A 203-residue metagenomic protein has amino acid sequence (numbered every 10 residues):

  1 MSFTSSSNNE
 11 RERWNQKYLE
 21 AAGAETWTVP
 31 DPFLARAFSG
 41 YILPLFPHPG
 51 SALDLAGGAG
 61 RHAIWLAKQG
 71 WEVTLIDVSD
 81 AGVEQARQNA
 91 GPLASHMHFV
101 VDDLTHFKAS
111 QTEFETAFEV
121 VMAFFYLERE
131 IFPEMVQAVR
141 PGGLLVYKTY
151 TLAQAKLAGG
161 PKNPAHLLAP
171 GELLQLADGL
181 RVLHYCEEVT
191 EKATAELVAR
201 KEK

Functional and structural regions predicted by a protein language model:
M1-P47: Conserved class I S-adenosyl-L-methionine
H48-G58: Conserved class I S-adenosyl-L-methionine
S79-A81: Conserved SAM/SAH-binding beta-strand->alpha-helix loop
A86-R87: Conserved SAM-binding loop
L93-H106: Conserved SAM-binding strand-loop segment of SAM-dependent methyltransferases
A109-V120: A short acidic, Gly/Pro-enriched loop at the edge of an enzyme's catalytic core that lines a small-molecule cofactor
L127-V136: A short, conserved alpha-helix within the catalytic core of class I
G143-Y150: Conserved beta-strand signature within the Rossmann-like core of class I S-adenosyl-L-methionine
